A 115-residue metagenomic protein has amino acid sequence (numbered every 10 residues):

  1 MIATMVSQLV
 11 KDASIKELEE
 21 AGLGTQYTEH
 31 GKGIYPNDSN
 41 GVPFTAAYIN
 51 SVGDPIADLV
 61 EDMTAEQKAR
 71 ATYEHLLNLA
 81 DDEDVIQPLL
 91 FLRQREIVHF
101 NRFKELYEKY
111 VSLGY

Functional and structural regions predicted by a protein language model:
M1-Y115: Non-heme di-metal
